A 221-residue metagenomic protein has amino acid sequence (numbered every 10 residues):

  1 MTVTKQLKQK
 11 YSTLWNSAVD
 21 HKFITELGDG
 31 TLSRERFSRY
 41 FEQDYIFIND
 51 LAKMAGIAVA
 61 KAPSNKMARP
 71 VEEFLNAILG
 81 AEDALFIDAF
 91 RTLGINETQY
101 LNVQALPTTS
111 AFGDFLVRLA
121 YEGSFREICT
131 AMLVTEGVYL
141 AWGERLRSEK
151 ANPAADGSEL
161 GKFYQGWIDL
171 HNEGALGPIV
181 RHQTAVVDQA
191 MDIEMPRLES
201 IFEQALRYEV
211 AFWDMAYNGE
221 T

Functional and structural regions predicted by a protein language model:
T2-V3, L7, F115-L116, D214: Hydrophobic alpha-helical segments
V3-L14, N65-M67, N96, Y164-W167 (+1 more regions): A structure-centric feature marking long, well-folded core domains of fungal metabolic enzymes and membrane transporters
K8-L32, L51, R181-Q189: Short alpha-helical hairpin
S12-S17, T31-K61, A81, T130-L140 (+1 more regions): Alpha-helical bundle segments that constitute or directly flank the non-heme di-iron/ferroxidase center
V19, F47-M54, A81-L85, T108-F112 (+4 more regions): Amphipathic, well-ordered alpha-helical segments in soluble domains
A68-A175, R207: Active-site-proximal alpha-helical scaffolds that flank and shape metal-associated catalytic sites
E173-F202: Long amphipathic all-alpha helical oligomerization modules
E199-T221: Acidic, carboxylate-rich catalytic segments that either coordinate divalent cations
